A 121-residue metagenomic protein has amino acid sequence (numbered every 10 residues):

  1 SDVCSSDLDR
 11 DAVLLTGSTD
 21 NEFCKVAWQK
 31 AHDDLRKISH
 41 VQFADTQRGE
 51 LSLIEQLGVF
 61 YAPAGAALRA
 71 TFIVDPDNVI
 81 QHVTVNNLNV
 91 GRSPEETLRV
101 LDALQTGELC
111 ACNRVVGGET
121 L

Functional and structural regions predicted by a protein language model:
S1-L121: Chalcogenol-based redox active-site neighborhoods
